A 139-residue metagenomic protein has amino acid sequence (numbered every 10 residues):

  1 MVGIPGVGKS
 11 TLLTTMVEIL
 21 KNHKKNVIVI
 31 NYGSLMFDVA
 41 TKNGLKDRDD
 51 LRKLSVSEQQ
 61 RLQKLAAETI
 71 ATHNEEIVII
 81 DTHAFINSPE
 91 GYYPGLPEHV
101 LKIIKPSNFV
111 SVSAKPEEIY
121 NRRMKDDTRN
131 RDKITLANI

Functional and structural regions predicted by a protein language model:
M1: Hydrophobic anchor at the beta1->P-loop junction of P-loop NTPases
I4: P-loop (Walker A) phosphate-binding loop of NTP-binding proteins
V7: ATP-binding Walker
S10: Walker A/P-loop
I28, Y32-P94: ATP-dependent small-molecule kinase phosphotransfer cores that center on conserved nucleotide phosphate-binding segments
T82-D126: ATP-dependent NMP and nucleoside kinases share a basic, alpha-helical "lid"
M124-I139: Small-molecule kinase domains that catalyze NTP-dependent phosphoryl transfer to phosphate-bearing small molecules
